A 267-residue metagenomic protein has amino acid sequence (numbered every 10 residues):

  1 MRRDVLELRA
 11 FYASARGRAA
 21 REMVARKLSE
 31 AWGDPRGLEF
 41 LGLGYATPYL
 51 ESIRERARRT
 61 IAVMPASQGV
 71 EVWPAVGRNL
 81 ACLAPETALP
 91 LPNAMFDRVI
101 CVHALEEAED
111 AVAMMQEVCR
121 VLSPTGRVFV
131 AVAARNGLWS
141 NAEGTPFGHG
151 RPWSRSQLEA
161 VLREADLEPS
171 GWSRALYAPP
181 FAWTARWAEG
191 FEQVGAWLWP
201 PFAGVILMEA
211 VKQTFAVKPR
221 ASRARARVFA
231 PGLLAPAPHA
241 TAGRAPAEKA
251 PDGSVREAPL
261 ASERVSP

Functional and structural regions predicted by a protein language model:
M1-D34: Class I SAM-dependent methyltransferase Rossmann-like catalytic core, especially the SAM/SAH-binding loop
R26, A31-L89: Class I SAM-dependent methyltransferase SAM/SAH-binding core
V99-I100: Hydrophobic beta-strand segment of the Class I
V112-R127: A short glycine-rich, Lys/Arg-flanked "PGG" loop and its adjoining helix->strand segment in the class I
R127-P152: Conserved class I S-adenosyl-L-methionine
H149-W172, L176: Short alpha-helix
S170-A196, P201-V205: Conserved catalytic loop of SAM-dependent methyltransferase domains
Q193-P267: C-terminal lobe and adjacent flexible extensions of AdoMet/dcAdoMet transferase-like proteins
